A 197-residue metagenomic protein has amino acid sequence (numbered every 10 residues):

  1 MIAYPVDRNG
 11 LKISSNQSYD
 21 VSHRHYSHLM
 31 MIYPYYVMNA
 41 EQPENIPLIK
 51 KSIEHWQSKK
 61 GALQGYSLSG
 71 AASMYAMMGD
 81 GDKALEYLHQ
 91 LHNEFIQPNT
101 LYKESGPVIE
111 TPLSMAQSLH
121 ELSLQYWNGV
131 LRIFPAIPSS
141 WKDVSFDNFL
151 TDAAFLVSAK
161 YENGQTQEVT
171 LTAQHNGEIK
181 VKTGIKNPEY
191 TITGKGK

Functional and structural regions predicted by a protein language model:
M1-V130, Q167: Active-site core of glycosidic bond-cleaving carbohydrate-active enzymes
D82-G196: Non-catalytic C-terminal accessory modules of carbohydrate-active enzymes
